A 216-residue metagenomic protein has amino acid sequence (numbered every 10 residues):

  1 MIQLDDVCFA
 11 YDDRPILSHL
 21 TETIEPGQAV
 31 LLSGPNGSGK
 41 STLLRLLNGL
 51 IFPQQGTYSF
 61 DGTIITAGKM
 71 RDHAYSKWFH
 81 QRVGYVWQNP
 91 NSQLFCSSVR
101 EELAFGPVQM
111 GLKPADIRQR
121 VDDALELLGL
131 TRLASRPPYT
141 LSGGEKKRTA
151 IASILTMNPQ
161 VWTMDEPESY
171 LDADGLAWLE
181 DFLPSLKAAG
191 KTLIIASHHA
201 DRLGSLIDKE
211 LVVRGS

Functional and structural regions predicted by a protein language model:
S33-P35: The feature captures the beta-strand-to-loop junction immediately N-terminal to the Walker
N48: Helix-to-loop junction immediately C-terminal to a conserved catalytic motif
G56-G68, F79: Conserved ABC transporter NBD signature motif
A115-L133: Conserved ABC ATPase "signature" region
P137-L141, E145: Conserved ABC ATPase signature
W162-E166: Catalytic Walker B motif of ABC-type/P-loop ATPase nucleotide-binding domains
S197-H198: H-loop/switch region of ABC-family ATPase nucleotide-binding domains
